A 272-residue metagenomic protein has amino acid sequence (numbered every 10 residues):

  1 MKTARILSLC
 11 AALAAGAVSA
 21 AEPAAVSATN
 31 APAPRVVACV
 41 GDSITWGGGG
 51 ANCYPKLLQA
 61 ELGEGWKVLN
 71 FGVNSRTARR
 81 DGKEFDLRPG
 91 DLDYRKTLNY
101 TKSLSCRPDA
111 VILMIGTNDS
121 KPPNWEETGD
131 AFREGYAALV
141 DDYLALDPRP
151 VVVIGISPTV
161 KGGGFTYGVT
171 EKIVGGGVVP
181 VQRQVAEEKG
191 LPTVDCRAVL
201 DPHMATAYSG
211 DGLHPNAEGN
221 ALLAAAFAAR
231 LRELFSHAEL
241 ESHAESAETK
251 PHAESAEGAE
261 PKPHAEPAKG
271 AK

Functional and structural regions predicted by a protein language model:
M1-V40, I44-K67, L104-R107, A145 (+5 more regions): N-terminal secretory targeting modules
T29, Y136, P202-A205: Short hydrophobic/aromatic segments of transmembrane alpha-helices and their interfaces
A31-A38, I44-A137, G176, H214: Conserved SGNH/GDSL esterase-like catalytic core that processes O-acyl groups on lipids and polysaccharides
G50, F85-D86, S157-H243: Catalytic His-Asp segment of secreted/periplasmic serine-dependent ester chemistry enzymes
K67-L69, V151, G190-P192: Conserved beta-strand segments of alpha/beta enzyme cores
V68-F71, G155, C196: Surface-exposed patches in mature extracellular/periplasmic domains of secreted proteins
M114-S120, D141-G175: Active-site segments of SGNH/GDSL-like serine hydrolases that catalyze O-acetyl group transfer/hydrolysis on lipids
A131-E134, A138-A145, G177-Q184: Alpha-helical scaffolding segments of alpha/beta enzyme cores, especially the outer helices of TIM-barrel or partial
